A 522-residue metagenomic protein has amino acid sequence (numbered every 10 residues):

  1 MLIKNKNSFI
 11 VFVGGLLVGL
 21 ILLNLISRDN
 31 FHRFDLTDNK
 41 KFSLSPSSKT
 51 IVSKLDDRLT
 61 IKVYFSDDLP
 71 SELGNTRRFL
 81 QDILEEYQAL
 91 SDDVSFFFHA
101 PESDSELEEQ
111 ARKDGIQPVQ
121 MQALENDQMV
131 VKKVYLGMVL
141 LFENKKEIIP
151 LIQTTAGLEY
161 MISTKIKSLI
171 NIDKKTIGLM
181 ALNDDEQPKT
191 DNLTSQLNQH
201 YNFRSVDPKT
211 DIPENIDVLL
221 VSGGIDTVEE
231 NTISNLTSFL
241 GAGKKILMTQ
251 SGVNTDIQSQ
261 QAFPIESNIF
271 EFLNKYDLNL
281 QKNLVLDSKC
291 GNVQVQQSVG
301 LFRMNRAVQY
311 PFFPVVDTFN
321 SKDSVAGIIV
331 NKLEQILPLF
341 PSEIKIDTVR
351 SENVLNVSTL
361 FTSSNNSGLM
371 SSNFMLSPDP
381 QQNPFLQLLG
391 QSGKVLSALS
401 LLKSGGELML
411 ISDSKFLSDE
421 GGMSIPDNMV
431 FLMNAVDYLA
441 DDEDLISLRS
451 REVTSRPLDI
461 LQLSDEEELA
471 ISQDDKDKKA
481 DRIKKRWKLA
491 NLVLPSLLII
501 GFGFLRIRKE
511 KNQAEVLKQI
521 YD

Functional and structural regions predicted by a protein language model:
M1, F65-I83, N331-S351: Short N-terminal signal/transit or membrane-insertion segments and the immediately adjacent low-complexity/disordered
L2-T60, T164, S168-K174, N279 (+2 more regions): Extracellular ligand-binding/catalytic regions of CAZymes and related secreted enzymes and adhesion modules
N7-D226, E230-I233, T237, S251 (+1 more regions): Juxtamembrane extramembrane loops of integral membrane proteins
S66-D68, P101, E143-K145, T154 (+4 more regions): Generic structural motif
A100-E108, L141, G178-D184, K244 (+3 more regions): Noncatalytic linker/hinge segments flanking ATPase motor cores
R112-G115, F302-Y310, E468-Q473: Charged, glycine/proline-rich intrinsically disordered loops and linkers
Q120-K145, P311-I329, I471-D474: Extended, charge-rich low-complexity interaction segments
N171, E186-S447, P457: Acidic, S/T/G-rich, low-cysteine, solvent-exposed domains in lumenal/extracellular/periplasmic regions of secretory
